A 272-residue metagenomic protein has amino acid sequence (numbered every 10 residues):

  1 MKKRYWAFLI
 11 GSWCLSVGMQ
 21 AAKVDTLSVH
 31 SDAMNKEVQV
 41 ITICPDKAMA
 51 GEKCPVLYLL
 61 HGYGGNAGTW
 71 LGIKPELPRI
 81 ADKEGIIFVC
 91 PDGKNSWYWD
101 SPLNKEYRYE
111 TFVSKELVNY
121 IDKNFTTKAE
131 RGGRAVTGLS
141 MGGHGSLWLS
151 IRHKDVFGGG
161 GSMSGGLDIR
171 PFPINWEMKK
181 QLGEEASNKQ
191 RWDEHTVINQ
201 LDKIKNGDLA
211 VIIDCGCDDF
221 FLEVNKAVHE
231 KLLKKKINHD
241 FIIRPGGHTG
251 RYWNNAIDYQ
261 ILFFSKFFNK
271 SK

Functional and structural regions predicted by a protein language model:
M1-A7: Bacterial N-terminal signal peptides that target proteins for export
R4, G18-M19: Short, intrinsically disordered, low-complexity terminal segments
A7-S16: Bacterial N-terminal signal peptides
A21-K272: Non-catalytic cap/lid and distal C-terminal segments of serine-dependent acyl enzymes
